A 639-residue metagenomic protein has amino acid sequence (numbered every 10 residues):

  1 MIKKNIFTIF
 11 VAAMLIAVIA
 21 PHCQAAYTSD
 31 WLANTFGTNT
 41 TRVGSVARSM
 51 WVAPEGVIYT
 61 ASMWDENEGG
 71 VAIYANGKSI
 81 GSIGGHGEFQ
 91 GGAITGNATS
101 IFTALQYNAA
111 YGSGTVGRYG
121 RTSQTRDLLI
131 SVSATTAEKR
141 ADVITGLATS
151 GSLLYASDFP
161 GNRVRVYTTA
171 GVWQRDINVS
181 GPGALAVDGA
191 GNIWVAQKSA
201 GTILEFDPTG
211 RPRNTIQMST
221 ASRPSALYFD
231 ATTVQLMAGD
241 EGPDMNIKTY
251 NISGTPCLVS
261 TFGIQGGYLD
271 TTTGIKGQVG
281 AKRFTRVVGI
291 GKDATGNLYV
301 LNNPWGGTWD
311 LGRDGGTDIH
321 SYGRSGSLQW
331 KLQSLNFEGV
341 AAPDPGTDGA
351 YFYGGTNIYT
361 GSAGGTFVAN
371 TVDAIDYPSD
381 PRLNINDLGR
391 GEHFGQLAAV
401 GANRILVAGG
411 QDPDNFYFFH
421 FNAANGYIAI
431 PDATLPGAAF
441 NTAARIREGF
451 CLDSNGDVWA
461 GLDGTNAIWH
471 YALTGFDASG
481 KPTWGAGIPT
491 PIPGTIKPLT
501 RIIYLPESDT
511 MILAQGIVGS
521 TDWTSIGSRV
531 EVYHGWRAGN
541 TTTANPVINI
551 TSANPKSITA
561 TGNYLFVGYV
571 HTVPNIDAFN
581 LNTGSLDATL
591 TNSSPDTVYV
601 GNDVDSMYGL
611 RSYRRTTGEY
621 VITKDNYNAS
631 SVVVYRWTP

Functional and structural regions predicted by a protein language model:
T28-T41, I83-G87, T125-K139, Q217-S219 (+7 more regions): Surface-exposed loop and turn segments in beta-propeller and other repeat-based domains that flank or scaffold
T38-N67: Beta-strand-rich domains and repeat architectures in extracellular enzymes and scaffolds, especially beta-propellers
V46-S49, E88-G96, R140-A148, G181-V187 (+9 more regions): Repeated scaffold domains used in trafficking and secretory/extracellular systems, primarily beta-propellers
V57-T60, S100-T103, L154-A156, N192-V195 (+8 more regions): Conserved beta-propeller blade signature
W64-E68, Y107-G112, G161-N162, A200-G201 (+8 more regions): Short glycine/acidic-enriched loop and turn motifs that connect beta-strands
G69-I73, G114-R118, N162-R165, G201-L204 (+8 more regions): A short loop-to-beta-strand structural motif that recurs across blades of beta-propeller domains
Y74-K78, Y119-Q124, Y167-V172, F206-R211 (+9 more regions): Short loop/turn segments that connect beta-strands within beta-propeller blades
V340-A341, F352, I358-G361, N602-P639: Blade-level signature of beta-propeller repeat domains, shared across WD40, Kelch, NHL, RCC1 and BNR/Asp-box propellers
